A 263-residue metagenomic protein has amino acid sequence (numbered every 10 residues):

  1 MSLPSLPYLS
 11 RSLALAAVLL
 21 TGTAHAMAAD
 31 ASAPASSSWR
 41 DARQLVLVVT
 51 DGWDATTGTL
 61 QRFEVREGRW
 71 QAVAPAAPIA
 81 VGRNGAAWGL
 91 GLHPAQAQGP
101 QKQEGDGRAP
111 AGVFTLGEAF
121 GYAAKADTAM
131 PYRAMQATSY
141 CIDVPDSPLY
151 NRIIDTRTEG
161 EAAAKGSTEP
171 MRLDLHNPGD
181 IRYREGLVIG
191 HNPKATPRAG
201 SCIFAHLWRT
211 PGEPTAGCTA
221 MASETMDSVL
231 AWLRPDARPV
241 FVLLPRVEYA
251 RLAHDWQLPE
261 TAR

Functional and structural regions predicted by a protein language model:
M1-S2, Q257: Short, flexible coil/linker elements and helix-boundary hinge sites characteristic of intrinsically disordered
S2-A14: Bacterial N-terminal signal peptides that target proteins for export
S12-T23: Bacterial N-terminal signal peptides
A24-A28: Sec/Tat signal peptide C-region and signal peptidase I cleavage site
A29-A216, E224-R263: Cell wall/extracellular polymer interaction/catalysis modules
M221: A conserved hydrophobic position in a structured secondary element of the catalytic/binding core that shapes
